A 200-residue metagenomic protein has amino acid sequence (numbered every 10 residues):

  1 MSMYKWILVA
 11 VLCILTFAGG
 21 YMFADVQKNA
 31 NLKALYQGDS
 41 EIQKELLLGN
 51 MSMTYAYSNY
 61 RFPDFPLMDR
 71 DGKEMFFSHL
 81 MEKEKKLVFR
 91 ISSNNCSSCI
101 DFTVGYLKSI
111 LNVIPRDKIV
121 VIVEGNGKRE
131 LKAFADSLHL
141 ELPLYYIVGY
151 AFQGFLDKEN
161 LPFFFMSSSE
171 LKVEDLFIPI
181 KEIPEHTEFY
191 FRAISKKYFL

Functional and structural regions predicted by a protein language model:
K5-D25: Hydrophobic membrane-insertion alpha-helices, especially the h-region of bacterial N-terminal signal peptides
L32-H79: N-terminal "domain-start" segment that seeds a small globular fold
G72-I110: Short active-site neighborhood of thiol/selenol oxidoreductases, capturing the structured segment around
F89, V120-I122, M166: Structural beta-sheet core signal
S93-C99, N126-K128, I180-E182: Short acidic, S/G/P-rich loop/turn micro-motifs used as interaction or catalytic elements
I100-S137: Structural microenvironment flanking redox-active thiols in thiol-disulfide oxidoreductases
F134-S167: Short, internal strand/loop/helix patches that form the active-site neighborhood or redox-interaction surface
M166-L200: Thiol-/selenol-based redox modules, centered on thioredoxin-like and closely related oxidoreductase domains
